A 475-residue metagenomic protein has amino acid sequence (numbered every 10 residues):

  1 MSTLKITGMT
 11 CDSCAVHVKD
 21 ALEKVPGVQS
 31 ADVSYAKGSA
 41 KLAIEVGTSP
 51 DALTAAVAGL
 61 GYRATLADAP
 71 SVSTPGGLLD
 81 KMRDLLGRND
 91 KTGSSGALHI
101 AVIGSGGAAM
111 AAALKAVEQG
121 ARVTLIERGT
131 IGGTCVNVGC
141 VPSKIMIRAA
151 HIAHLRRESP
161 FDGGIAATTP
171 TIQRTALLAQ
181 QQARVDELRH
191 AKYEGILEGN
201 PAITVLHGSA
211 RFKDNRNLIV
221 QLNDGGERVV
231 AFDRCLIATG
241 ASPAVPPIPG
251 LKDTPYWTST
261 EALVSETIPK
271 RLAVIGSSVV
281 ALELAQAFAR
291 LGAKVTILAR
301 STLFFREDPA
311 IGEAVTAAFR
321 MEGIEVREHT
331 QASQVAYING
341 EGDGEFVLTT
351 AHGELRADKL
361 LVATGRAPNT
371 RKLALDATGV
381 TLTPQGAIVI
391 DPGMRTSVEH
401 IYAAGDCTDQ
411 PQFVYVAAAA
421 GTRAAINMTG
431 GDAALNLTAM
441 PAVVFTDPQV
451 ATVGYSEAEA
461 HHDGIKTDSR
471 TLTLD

Functional and structural regions predicted by a protein language model:
M1-A101: Flexible metal-binding regulatory segments at protein termini and peripheral loops
L79-R88, C140, I237-K294, L298 (+4 more regions): Glycine-rich dinucleotide-binding loop and its adjacent helix/turn
L85-A97, G107, L114-A121, I126-I268 (+5 more regions): Glycine-rich flavin
G96-L98, G225-R234, T350-K359, T370 (+1 more regions): Core beta-strand elements of the Rossmann-like FAD/NAD(P) dinucleotide-binding domain in flavoenzyme oxidoreductases
A101-I103, A210, L218, V229-G240 (+5 more regions): Short hydrophobic core segments
I103-A108, R128-G129, I275-S278, D406: Glycine-rich Rossmann-fold phosphate-binding loop(s) that bind the pyrophosphate of adenine dinucleotide cofactors
K252-I268, L355, K359-M428: FAD-site-proximal beta/loop scaffold in flavoenzymes
I338, A451-D475: Structured beta-strand/loop patches that form or line metal/cofactor-binding pockets in enzymes
